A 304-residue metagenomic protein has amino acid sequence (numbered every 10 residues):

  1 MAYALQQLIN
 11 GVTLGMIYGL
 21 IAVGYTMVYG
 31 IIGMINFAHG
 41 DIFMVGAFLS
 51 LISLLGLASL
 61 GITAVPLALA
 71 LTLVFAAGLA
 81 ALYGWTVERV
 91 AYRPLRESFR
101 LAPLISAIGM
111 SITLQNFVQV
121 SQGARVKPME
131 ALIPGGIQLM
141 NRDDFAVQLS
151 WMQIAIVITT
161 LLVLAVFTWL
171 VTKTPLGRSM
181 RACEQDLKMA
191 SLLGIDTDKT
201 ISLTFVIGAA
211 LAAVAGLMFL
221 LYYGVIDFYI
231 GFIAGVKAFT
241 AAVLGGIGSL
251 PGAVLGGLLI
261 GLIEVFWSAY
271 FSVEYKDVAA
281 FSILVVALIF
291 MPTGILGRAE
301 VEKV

Functional and structural regions predicted by a protein language model:
M1-A22, L49, L60-T72, S98-A102 (+4 more regions): Membrane-interfacial amphipathic/re-entrant helices at transmembrane-helix boundaries
M1-I17, L170-G177, I201-A242, V265-V278: Inter-helical junctions in multi-pass inner-membrane proteins, predominant in energy-converting antiporter-like
A4-L55, T86-A102, L244-L250: Single transmembrane alpha-helix segments in multi-pass membrane proteins
L14, F145-D227, L250-L255: Helix-loop-helix "hairpin" substructures at the membrane interface of multi-pass membrane proteins
G40-I42, Y223-L250, G256, A280 (+1 more regions): Glycine-rich helix-loop "coupling/hinge" segments at transmembrane-helix boundaries in multipass transporters
A47-I52, L73-Y83, I108-V118, V157-T168 (+4 more regions): Hydrophobic core segments of alpha-helical transmembrane domains in multi-pass membrane transport and ion-translocation
L60-M110, F117, L255-I260, M291: Alpha-helical transmembrane segments within multi-pass membrane transporters and channels
P94-L95, P103-K173, T200, F266-F271 (+3 more regions): Transmembrane helix-bundle core of multi-pass membrane transporters and related energy-transducing complexes
